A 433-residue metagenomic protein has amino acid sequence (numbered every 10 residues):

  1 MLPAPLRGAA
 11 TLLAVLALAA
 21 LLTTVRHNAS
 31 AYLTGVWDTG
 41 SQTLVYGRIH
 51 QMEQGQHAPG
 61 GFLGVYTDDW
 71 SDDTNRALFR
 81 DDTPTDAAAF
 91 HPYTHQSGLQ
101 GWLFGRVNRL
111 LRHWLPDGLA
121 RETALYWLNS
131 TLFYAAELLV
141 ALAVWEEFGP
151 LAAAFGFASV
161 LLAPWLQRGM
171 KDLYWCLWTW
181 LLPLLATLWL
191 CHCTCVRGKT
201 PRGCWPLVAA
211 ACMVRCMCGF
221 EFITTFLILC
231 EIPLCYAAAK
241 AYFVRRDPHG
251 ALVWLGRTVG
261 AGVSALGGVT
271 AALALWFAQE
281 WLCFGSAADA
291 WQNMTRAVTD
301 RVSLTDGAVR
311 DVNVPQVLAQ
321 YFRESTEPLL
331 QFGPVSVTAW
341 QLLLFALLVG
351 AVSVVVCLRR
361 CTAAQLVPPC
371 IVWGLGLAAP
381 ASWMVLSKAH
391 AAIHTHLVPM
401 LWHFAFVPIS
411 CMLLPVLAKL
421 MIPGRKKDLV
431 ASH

Functional and structural regions predicted by a protein language model:
D82-T123: Short hydrophobic/aromatic helix or loop-helix immediately within or flanking a transmembrane segment in polytopic
G118-Y126, G156-L182, C212-M213, M217 (+1 more regions): Aromatic- and kink-enriched transmembrane "portal" helix at the membrane-lumen/periplasm boundary that abuts
A124-A152, C357: Transmembrane-helix motifs of polytopic, lipid-linked glycan transferases
A136-A141, E327-V367, L414: Hydrophobic, aromatic-rich transmembrane alpha-helices and their immediate juxtamembrane boundary segments
W178-L181, A391-M421: Hydrophobic/aromatic-rich transmembrane helices and adjacent perimembrane loops
G203-F222, F226, S264-A265: Membrane-interface alpha helices of multi-pass inner-membrane proteins
T258-A346: Membrane-lumen/periplasm interface segments of specific transmembrane helices in polyprenyl phosphate-linked
C361-H390: Transmembrane alpha-helix segments characteristic of polytopic inner-membrane glycan-assembly/cell-envelope
